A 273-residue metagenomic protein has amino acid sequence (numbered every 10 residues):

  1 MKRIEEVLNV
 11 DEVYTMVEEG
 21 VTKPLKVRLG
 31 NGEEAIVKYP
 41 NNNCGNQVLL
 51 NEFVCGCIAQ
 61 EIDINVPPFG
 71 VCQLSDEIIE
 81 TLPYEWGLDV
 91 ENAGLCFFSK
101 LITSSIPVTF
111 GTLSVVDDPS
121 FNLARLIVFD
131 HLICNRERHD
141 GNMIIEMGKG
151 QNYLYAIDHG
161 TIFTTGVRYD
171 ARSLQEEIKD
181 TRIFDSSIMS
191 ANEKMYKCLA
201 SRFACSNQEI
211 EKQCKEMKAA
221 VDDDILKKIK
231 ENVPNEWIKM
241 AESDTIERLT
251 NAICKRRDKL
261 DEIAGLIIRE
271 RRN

Functional and structural regions predicted by a protein language model:
K2-F110: Conserved ATP-binding subdomain of kinase catalytic cores across diverse folds
D11-E12, M16-T22, A93, D118-L132 (+1 more regions): A short, terminal or domain-edge coil/loop segment
N43, Q47, S120, G148 (+1 more regions): Conserved aromatic-histidine-acidic binding/catalytic patches
V71-E77, K149, R269, N273: Short secondary-structure junction/hinge motifs that connect adjacent elements
S105-A171: Conserved kinase catalytic-core segment
Y153-N273: C-terminal catalytic region of ATP-dependent kinase domains
